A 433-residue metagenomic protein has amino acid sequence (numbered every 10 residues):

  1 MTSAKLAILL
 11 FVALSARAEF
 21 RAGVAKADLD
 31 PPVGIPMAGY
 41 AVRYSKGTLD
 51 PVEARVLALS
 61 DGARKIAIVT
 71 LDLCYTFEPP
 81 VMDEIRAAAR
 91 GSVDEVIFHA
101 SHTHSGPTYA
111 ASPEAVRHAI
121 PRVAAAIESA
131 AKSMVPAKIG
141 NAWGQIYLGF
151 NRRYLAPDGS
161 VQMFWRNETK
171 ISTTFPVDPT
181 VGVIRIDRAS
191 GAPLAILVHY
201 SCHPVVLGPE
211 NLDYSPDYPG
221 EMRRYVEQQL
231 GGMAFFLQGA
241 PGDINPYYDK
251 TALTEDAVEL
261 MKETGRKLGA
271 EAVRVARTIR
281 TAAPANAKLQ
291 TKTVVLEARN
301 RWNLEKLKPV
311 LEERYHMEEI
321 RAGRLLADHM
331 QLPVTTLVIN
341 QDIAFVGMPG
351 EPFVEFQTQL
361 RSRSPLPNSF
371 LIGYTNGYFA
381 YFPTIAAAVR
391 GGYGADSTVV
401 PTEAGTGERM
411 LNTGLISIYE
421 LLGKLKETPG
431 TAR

Functional and structural regions predicted by a protein language model:
M1-L9: Sec-dependent signal peptide recognition, specifically the positively charged N-region followed immediately by
L9-A18: Hydrophobic h-region of N-terminal signal peptides that target proteins for export in Gram-negative bacteria
A18-T103, P107-F235, G239-P241, Y248-K250 (+3 more regions): Conserved beta-alpha junction segments in alpha/beta enzyme cores
G269: Charged, flexible cofactor/metal-binding loops and thiol motifs
